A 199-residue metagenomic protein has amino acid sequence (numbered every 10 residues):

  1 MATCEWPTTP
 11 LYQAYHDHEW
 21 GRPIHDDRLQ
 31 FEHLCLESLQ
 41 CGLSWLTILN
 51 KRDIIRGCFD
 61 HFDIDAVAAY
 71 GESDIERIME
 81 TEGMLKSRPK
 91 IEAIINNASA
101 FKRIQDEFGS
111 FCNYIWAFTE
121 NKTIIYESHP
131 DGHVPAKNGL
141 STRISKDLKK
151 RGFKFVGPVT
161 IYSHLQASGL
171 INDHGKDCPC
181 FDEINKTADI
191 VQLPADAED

Functional and structural regions predicted by a protein language model:
M1-D199: HhH-family (HhH-GPD) DNA N-glycosylase catalytic core used in base-excision repair
